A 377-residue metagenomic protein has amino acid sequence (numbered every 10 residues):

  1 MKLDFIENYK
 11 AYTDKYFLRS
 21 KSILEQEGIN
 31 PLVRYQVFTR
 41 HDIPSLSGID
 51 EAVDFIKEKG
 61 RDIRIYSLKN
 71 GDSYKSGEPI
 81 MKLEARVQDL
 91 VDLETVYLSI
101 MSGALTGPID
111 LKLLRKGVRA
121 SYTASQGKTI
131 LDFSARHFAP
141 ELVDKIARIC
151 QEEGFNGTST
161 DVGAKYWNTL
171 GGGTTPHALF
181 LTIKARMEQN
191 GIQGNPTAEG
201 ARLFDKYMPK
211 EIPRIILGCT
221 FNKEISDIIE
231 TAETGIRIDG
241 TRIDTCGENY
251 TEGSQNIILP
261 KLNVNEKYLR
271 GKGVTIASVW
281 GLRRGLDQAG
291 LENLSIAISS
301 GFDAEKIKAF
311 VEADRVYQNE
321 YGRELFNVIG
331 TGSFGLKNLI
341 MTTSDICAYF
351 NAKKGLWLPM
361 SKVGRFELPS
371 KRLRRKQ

Functional and structural regions predicted by a protein language model:
M1-P209, D287, Q318-R323, F334-Q377: Ordered alpha/beta subdomains of enzyme catalytic regions
Y74, I80-L83, L294-I307, E312 (+1 more regions): Conserved catalytic-core segments centered on acid/base and nucleophilic motifs
I130-D132, L170-G172, P213-I215, I238-R242 (+2 more regions): Structural preference for beta-strand elements that scaffold enzyme active sites
A135-F138, G218-N222, I296-K306, G332-F334: Glycine-rich beta-to-alpha transition loops that act as phosphate-gripper elements at the mouths of alpha/beta enzyme
L170-S278, L282-L286: Glycine- and Gly-Pro-enriched alpha-helical subdomains that act as flexible, kink-prone "lid/hinge" or packing modules
E224-E233, F302-E320, E324: Catalytic cores of alpha/beta
Y268-I276, W280, R284, A289-I298 (+2 more regions): Active-site loop/helix belt of alpha/beta enzymes
